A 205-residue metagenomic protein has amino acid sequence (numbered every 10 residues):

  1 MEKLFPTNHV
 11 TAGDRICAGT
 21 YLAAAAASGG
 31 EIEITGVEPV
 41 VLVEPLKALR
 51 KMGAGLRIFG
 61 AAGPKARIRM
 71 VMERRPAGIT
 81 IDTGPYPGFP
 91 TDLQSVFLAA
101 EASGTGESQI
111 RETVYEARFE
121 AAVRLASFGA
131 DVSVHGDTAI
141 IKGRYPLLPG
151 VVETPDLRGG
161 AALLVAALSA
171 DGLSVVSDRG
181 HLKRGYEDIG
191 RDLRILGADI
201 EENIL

Functional and structural regions predicted by a protein language model:
M1-L205: Short, structured segments at the rim of ligand-binding sites
